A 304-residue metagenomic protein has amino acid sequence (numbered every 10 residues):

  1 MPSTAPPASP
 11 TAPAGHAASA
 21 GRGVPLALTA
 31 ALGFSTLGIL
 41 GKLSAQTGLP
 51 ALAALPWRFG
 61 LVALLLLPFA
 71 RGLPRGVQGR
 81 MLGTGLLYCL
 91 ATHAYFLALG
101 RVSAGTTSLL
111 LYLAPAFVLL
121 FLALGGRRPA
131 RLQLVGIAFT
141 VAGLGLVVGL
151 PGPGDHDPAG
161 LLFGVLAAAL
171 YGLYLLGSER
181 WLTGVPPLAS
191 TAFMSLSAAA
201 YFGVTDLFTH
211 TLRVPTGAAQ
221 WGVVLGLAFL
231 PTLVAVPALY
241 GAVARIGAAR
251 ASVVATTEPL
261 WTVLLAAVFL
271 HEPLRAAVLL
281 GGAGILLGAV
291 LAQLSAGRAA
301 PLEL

Functional and structural regions predicted by a protein language model:
M1-L55, G83-L86, L90, A94 (+4 more regions): Glycine-/small-residue-enriched transmembrane alpha-helix faces in small-molecule transporters and effluxers
P2-P10, L55, F59, G149-L150 (+3 more regions): C-terminal-most transmembrane helix of multi-pass membrane proteins
G21-L26, A51-P68, L132-A142, A159-L166 (+2 more regions): Hydrophobic alpha-helical transmembrane segments of multi-pass integral membrane proteins, especially transporters
G33-L40, L67-L111, F139, L144-V147 (+1 more regions): Specific transmembrane alpha-helical segments of multi-pass solute transporters/efflux pumps, especially DMT/EamA
T36-I39, L43, L61-V77, F139-D155 (+4 more regions): Membrane-interface helix-cap regions at the ends of transmembrane helices in multi-pass membrane proteins
A53-A63, Y88, F96-R128, A167 (+1 more regions): Specific alpha-helical transmembrane segments that line the substrate/conduction pathway and gating interfaces
W57, T107-L113, G177-A200, F229-V268: Helix-helix packing/entry segments at the starts of transmembrane helices
L66, Y88, L113, F121 (+4 more regions): Hydrophobic transmembrane alpha-helices of multi-pass small-molecule transport proteins
